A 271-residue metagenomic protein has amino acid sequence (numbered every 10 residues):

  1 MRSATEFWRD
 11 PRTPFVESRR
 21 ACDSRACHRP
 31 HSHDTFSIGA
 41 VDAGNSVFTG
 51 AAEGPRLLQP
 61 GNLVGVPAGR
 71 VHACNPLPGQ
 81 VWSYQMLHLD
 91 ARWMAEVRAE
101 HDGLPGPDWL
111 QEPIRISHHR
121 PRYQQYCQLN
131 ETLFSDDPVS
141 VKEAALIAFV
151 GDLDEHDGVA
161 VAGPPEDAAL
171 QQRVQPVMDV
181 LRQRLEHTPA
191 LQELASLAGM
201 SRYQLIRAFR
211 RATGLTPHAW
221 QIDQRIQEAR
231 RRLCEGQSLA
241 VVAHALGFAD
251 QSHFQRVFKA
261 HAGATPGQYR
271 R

Functional and structural regions predicted by a protein language model:
R2-P107: N-terminal regulatory/effector-sensing and dimerization cores that precede helix-turn-helix DNA-binding domains
L77, V97-H101, H156, R232 (+1 more regions): Residue-level signal for well-ordered alpha-helical positions
P105-Y123, C127, E131-A198, R211-D223: Short, Lys/Arg-enriched, Trp-marked, Pro/Gly-tolerant hinge/linker segments that flank
D179-Q192, M200, R210-Q255, A264 (+1 more regions): Terminal helix-turn-helix DNA-binding modules in bacterial transcription factors
